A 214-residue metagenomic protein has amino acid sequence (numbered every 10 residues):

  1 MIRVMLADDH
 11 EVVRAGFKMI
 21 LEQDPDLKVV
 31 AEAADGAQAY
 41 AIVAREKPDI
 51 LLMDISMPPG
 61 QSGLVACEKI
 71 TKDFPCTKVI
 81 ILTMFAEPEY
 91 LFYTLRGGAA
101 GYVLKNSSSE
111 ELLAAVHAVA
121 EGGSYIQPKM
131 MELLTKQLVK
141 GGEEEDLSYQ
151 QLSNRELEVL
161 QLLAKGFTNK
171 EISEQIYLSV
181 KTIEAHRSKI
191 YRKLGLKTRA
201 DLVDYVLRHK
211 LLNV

Functional and structural regions predicted by a protein language model:
D8, D54-I55, T83: Active-site residues of response regulator receiver
E32-A41, S62-G63, T198-D201: Helix N-cap/capping motif at the beta->alpha junctions
A41, Q61-C76: Short amphipathic alpha-helix used as the core "switch/output" element in two-component signaling
E46-L52, M57: Active-site beta3 strand of CheY-like receiver
Y90-R96, N106-E158, L211-L212: Short, flexible helix-to-coil linker/hinge segments that flank and couple to helix-turn-helix
K136, D146-T182: Helix-turn-helix DNA-binding segment
Y191-V214: Basic, Lys/Arg-enriched C-terminal extension of HTH/homeodomain DNA-binding domains
